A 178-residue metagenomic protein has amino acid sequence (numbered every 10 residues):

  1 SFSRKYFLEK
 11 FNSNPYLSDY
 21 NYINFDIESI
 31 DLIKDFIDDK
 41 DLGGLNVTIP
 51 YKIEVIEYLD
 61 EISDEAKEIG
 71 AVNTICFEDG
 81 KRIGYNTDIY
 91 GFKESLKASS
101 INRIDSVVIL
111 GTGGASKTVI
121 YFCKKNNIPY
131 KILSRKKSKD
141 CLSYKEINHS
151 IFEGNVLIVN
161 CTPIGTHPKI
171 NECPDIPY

Functional and structural regions predicted by a protein language model:
S1, G84-I89, L96-N126, S134: Glycine-rich adenosine-cofactor-binding loop
S1-S99: Phosphate/diphosphate ligand-binding glycine-rich loop within oxidoreductases
I23, V108, K131: Conserved beta-strand positions in the Rossmann-like core of class I SAM-dependent methyltransferases
I37-D39, I101-R103, K124, S150-V156 (+1 more regions): Flexible, charged surface loops at secondary-structure boundaries
V47-E54, G114-A115, P163-T166: Short glycine-rich anion-binding loops that position phosphate/pyrophosphate groups of nucleotides and phosphorylated
K125-S143: NAD(P)-binding Rossmann-fold cofactor-contacting core
D140-Y178: Rossmann-like adenosine-cofactor binding region
